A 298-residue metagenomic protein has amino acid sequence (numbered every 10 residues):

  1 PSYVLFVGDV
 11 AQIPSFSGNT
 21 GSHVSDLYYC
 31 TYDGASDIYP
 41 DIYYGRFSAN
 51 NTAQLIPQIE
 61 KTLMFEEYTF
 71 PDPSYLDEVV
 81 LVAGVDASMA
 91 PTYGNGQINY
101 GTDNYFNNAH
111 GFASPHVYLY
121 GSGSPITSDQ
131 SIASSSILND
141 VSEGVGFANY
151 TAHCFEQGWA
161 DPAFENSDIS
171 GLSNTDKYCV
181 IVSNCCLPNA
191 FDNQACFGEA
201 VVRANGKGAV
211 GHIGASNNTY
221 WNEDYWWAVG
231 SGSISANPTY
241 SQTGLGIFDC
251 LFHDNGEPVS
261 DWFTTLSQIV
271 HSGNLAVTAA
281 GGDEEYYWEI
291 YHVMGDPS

Functional and structural regions predicted by a protein language model:
P1-S298: Cysteine-dependent hydrolase recognition
